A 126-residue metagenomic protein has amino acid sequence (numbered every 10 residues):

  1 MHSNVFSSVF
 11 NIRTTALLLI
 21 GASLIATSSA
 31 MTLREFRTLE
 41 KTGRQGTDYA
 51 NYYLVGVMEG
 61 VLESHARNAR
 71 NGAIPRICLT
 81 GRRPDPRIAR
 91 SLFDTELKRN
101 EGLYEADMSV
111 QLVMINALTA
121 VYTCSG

Functional and structural regions predicted by a protein language model:
H2-A16: Bacterial N-terminal signal peptides that target proteins for export
N11, T32, P84, E105-S109: Secondary-structure junction/capping motif
T15-S23: Sec-dependent N-terminal signal peptides
I25-S28: N-terminal signal peptide c-region/cleavage motif recognized by signal peptidases
M31-T95, A117: Short N-proximal segments of mature Sec-exported proteins
R90-G126: Surface-exposed, polar helix/loop patches in the mature regions of secreted/periplasmic/lumenal proteins that form
